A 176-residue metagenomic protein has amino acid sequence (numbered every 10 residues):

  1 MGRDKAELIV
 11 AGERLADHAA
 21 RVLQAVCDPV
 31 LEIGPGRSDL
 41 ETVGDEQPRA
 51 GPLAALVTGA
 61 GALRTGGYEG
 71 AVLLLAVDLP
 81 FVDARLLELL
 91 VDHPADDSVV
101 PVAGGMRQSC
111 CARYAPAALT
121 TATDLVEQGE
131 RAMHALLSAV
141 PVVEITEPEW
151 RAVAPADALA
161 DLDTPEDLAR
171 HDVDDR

Functional and structural regions predicted by a protein language model:
M1-D157: Nucleotide and nucleotide-moiety/phosphate-recognizing core
E149-R176: Glycine-rich phosphate/pyrophosphate-binding loop and the adjoining helix
